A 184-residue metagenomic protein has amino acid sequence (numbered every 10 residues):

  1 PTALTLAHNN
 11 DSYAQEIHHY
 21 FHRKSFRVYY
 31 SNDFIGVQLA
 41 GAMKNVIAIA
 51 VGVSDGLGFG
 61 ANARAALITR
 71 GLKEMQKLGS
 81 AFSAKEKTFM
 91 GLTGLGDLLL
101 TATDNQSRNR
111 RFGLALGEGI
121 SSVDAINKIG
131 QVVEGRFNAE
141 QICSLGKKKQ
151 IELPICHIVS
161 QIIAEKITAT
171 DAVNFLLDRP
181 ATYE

Functional and structural regions predicted by a protein language model:
P1-T88: Internal alpha-helical scaffold of NAD(P)-dependent oxidoreductase catalytic cores
S31, K44, V51-D55, F59 (+2 more regions): NAD(P)-dependent Rossmann-like dehydrogenase/reductase catalytic/cofactor-binding core
